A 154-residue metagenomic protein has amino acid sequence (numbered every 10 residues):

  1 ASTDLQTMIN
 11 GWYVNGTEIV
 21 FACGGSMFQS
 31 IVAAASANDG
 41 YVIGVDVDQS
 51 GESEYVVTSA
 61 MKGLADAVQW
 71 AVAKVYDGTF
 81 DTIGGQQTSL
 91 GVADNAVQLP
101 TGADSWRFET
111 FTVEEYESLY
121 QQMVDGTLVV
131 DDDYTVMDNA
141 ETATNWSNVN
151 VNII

Functional and structural regions predicted by a protein language model:
A1-I154: A residue-level marker of the well-folded mature domains of exported/periplasmic proteins
